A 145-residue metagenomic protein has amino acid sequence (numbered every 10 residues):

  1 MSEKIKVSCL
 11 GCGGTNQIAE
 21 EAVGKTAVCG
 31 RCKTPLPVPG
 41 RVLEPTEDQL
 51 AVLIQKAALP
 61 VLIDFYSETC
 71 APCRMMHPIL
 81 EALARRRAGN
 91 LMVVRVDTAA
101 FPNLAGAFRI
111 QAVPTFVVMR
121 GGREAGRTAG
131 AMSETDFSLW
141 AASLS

Functional and structural regions predicted by a protein language model:
C9-C12, C29-C32: Short cysteine-rich clusters marking metal-coordination/redox-active sites
G13-N16, L36, H77: Cys/His-rich microdomains that often coordinate metals
I18-A27: Short linker/helix segments within small regulatory modules
L43-V61: A short beta-strand-turn-helix
E44-P45, F65, L80-N103, I110: Thiol-based oxidoreductase modules, predominantly thioredoxin-like and allied folds used for disulfide exchange
A58, F65-T69, A112: Short pre-active-site segment immediately N-terminal to redox-active cysteine/selenocysteine motifs in thiol-based
F65-I79: Conserved redox-active cysteine motifs that mediate thiol-disulfide chemistry, especially di-cysteine Cys-X(1-2)-Cys
A112, V117-S145: Non-catalytic, surface beta->alpha helical segment in thiol-disulfide oxidoreductase systems
